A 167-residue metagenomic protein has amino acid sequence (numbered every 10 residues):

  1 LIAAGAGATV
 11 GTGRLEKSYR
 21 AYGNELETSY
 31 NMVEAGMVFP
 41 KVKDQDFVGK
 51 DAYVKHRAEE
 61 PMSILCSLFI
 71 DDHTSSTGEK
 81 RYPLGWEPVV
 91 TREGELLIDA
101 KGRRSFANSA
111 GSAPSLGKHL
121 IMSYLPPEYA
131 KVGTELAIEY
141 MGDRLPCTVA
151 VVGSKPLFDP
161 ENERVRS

Functional and structural regions predicted by a protein language model:
L1-S167: Conserved, structured C-terminal
